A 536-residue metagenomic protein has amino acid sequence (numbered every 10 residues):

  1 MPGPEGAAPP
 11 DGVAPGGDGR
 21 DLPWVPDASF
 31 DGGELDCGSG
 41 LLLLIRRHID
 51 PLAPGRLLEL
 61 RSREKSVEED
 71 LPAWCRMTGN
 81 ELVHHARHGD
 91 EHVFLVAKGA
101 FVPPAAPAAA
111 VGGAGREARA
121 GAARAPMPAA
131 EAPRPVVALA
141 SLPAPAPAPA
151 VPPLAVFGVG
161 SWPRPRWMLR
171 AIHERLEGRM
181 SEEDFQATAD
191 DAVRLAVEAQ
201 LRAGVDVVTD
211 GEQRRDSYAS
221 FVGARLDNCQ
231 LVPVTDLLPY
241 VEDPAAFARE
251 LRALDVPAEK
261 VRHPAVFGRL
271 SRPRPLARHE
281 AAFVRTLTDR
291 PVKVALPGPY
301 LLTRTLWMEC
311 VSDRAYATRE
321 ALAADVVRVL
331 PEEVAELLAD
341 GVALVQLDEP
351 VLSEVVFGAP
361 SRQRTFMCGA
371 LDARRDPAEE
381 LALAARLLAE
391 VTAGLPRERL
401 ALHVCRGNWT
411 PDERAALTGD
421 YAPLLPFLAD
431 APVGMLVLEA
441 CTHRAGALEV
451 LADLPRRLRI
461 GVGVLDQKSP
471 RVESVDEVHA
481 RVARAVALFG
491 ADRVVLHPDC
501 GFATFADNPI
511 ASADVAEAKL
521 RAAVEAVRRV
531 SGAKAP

Functional and structural regions predicted by a protein language model:
P2-P72, R76-A144: Intrinsic disorder
V111-P536: Domain-level signal for soluble alpha/beta catalytic cores
